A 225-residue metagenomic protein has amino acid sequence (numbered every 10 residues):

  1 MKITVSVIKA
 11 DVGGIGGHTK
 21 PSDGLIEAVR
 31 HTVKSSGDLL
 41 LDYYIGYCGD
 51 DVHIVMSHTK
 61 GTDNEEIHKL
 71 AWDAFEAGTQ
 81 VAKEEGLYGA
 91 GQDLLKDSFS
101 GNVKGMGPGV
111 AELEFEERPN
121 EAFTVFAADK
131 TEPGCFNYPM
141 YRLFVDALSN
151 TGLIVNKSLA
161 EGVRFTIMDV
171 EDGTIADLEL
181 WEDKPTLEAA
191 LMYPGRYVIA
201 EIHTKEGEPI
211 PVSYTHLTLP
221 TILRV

Functional and structural regions predicted by a protein language model:
T4-G16: Catalytic-site or vestigial catalytic-site microsegments of nucleotide-handling domains
G13-R30: Conserved long alpha-helical elements within nucleotide-processing catalytic cores of c-di-GMP signaling and class III
R30-G37, I54-L113: A broadly used, surface-exposed interaction patch
G37-C48: Short, glycine- and small/hydrophobic-rich beta-strand elements in well-ordered beta-sheets
G49-H53: Short acidic-rich active-site patches of cyclic nucleotide enzymes
P108-T174: Extended alpha-helical scaffolding regions
E188-P194, V198, I202-Y214: Eukaryote-biased recognition of electropositive, low-complexity segments and basic polyanion/acidic-motif-binding
T215-T221: Conserved small/polar residues in nucleotide/adenosyl-binding loops
